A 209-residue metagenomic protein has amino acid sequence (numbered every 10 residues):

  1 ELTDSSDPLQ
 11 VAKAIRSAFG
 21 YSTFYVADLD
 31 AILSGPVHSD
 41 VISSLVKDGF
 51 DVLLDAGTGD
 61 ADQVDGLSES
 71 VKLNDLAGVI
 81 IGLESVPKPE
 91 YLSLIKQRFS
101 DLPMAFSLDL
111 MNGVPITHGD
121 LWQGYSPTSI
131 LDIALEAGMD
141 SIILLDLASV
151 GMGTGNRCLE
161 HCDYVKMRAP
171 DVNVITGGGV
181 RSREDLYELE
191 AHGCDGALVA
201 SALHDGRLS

Functional and structural regions predicted by a protein language model:
E1-G49, D62, N74-L76, P103-F106 (+3 more regions): Conserved N-terminal beta1-alpha1 strand-loop-helix module at the mouth
R16, I42-K47, S68-V71, L92-S100 (+3 more regions): Surface-exposed amphipathic alpha-helices with a cationic face
D28, L54-T58, L83-S85, F106-L110 (+3 more regions): A cross-domain feature marking catalytic cores of carbohydrate-active enzymes and several ubiquitous metabolic/repair
I32-P36, P87, D205: Acidic-and-aromatic substrate-binding clefts and catalytic sites of carbohydrate-active enzymes
D51-D75, E160-G196: Catalytic cores of alpha/beta
L53, I80, A105, S141-I143 (+2 more regions): A structural signal for isolated positions on well-ordered beta-strands in alpha/beta enzyme cores
V64-V114: Hydrophobic, well-structured mid-protein blocks that either form specific transmembrane helices
L92-R98, L186-S209: C-terminal helical cap(s) of enzyme catalytic domains, especially alpha/beta-barrels
